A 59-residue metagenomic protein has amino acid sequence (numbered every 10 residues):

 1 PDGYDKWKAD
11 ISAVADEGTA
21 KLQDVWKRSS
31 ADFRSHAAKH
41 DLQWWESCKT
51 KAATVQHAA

Functional and structural regions predicted by a protein language model:
P1-A59: Interfaces that engage single-stranded nucleic acids at replication/repair/recombination sites
